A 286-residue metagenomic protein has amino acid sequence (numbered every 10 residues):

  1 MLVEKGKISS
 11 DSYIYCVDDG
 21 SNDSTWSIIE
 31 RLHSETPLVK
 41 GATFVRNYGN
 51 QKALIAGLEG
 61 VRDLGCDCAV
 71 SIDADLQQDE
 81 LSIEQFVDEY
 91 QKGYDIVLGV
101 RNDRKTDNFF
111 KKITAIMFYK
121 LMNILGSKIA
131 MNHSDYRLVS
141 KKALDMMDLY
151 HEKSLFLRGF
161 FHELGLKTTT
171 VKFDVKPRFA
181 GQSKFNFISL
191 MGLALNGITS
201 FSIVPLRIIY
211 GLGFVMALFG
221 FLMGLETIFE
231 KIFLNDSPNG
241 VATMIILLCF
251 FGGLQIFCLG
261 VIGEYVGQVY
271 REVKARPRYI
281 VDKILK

Functional and structural regions predicted by a protein language model:
M1-S10: Short, acidic, metal-binding catalytic loop of nucleotide-sugar glycosyltransferases
D11-Y15, W26-L64: Conserved donor nucleotide-binding strand/loop of the catalytic core
V17, I29, S82-Q85, K92 (+5 more regions): Flexible, compositionally biased loop and terminal segments
D18-S27, L76-Q77: A conserved acidic beta->alpha catalytic loop
G41-T43, I96, T168-T170: Conserved beta-strand scaffold positions in the cores of enzyme catalytic domains, especially in NTP/NDP-utilizing
F44-V61, C68, E80-F160, K176-M191 (+1 more regions): Acceptor/aglycone-binding surface of glycosyltransferases and processive sugar-polymer synthases
G65-Q77: Short beta-strand-to-loop acidic/aromatic patch adjacent to the donor-nucleotide binding site
F156-K286: Hydrophobic helical membrane-anchoring modules
